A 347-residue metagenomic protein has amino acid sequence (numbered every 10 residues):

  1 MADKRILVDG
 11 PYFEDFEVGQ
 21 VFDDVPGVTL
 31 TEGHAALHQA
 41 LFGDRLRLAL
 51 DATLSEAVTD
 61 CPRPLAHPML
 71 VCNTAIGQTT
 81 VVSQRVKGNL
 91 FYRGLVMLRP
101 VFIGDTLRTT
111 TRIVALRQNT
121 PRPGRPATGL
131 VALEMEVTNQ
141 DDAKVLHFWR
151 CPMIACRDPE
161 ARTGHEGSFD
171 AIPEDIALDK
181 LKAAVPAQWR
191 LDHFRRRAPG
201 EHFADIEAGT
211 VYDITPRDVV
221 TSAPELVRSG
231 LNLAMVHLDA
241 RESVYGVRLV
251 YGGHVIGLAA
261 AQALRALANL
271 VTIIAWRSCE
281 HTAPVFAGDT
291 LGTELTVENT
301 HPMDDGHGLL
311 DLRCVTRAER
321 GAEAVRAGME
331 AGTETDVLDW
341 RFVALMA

Functional and structural regions predicted by a protein language model:
M1-V18, I103-A184, A287, E294-A347: HotDog/MaoC-like acyl-thioester-processing domains
M1-Y92, L146, R157-G167, A171-I172 (+3 more regions): Hot-dog-fold acyl-thioester-processing enzymes
D60, A66-H67, L98-I103, Y251 (+1 more regions): Short, low-complexity cationic-aromatic patches
G88, Y92-F102, V114-P121, T272-V285 (+1 more regions): A cross-kingdom feature marking solvent-exposed beta-strand/loop segments within repeated, beta-rich binding/scaffold
Y245, H281-T282, P302: Generic recognition of flexible, low-complexity loop/linker segments
H254, L258, F286, T290-G292: Short amphipathic alpha-helical segments
